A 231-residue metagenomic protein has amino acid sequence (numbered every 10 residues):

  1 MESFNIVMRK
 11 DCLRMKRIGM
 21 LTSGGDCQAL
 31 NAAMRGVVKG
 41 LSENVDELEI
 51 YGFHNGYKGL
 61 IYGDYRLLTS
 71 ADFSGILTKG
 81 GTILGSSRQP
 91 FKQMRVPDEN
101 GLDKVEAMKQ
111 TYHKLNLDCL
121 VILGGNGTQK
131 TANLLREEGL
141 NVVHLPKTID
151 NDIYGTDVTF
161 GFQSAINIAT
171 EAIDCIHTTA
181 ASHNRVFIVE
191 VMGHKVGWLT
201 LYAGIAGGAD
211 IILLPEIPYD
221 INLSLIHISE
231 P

Functional and structural regions predicted by a protein language model:
M15-D64: N-terminal phosphate-binding or glycine-rich loops at protein starts, especially the Walker A/P-loop of NTPases
R17-G25, I83-G85, D118-I122, F187-E190: Short glycine-rich or small-residue beta-strand-to-loop segments that form or flank ligand, phosphate, metal/Fe-S
A33-V37, N126-L140, T200: Short Gly/Thr/Asp-enriched flexible loops that form oxyanion-binding sites at enzyme active sites
Y62-L120, F160-E171: Glycine-rich oxoanion-binding loops at beta->alpha junctions
L135-T159, I166, L213-D220: Short, acidic/small-residue loops that bind anionic groups at enzyme active sites
D150, Y154-H183, F187: Phosphate/pyrophosphate-binding betaalpha-module
S182-Y219: Conserved anion/nucleotide-ligand pocket segment
L223-P231: Residue-level detector of conserved catalytic or cofactor/ligand-binding positions in enzyme active sites
